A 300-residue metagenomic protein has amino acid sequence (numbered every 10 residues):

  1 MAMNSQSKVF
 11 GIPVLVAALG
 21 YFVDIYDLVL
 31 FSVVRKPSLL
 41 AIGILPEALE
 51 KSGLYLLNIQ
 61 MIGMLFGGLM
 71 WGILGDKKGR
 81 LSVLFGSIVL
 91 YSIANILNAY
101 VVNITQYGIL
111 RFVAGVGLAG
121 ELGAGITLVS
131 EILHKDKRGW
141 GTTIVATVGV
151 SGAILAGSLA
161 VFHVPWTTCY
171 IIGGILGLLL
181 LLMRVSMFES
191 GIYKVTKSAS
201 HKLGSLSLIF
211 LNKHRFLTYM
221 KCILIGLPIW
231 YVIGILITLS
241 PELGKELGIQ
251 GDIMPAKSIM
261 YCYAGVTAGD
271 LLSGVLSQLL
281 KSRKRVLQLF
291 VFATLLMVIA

Functional and structural regions predicted by a protein language model:
I12-P46, I233-P241: Extracytoplasmic
F31-V33, R215-D270: Extracytoplasmic gate region of multi-pass secondary transporters
S32-F66: Extracellular/periplasmic helix-loop-helix junction of adjacent transmembrane segments in MFS-like secondary
G68-G79, D270-S282: Helix-to-loop junctions at the C-terminal end of transmembrane segments in multipass secondary transporters
G79, Y100-Q106, H134, K281: Helix-breaking motifs and short loop linkers at transmembrane-helix boundaries and internal kinks in secondary membrane
S82-L97, R285-I299: Structural signature of the two symmetry-related core transmembrane helices
L110-T147: Cytoplasmic helix-loop-helix junction between adjacent transmembrane helices in 12-TM secondary transporters
V145-V185: Helix-loop-helix hairpin linking two adjacent transmembrane segments in secondary transporters
